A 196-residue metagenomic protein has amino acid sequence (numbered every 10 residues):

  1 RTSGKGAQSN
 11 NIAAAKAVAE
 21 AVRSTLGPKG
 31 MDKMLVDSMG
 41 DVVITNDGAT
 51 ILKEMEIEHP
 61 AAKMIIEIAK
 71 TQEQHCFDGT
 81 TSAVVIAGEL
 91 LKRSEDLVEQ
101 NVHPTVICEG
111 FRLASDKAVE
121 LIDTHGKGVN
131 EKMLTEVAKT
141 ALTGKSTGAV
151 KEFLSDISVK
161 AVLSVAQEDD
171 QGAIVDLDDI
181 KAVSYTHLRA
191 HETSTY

Functional and structural regions predicted by a protein language model:
R1-Y185: N-terminal glycine-/lysine-enriched basic segments
T186-T193: Conserved small/polar residues in nucleotide/adenosyl-binding loops
